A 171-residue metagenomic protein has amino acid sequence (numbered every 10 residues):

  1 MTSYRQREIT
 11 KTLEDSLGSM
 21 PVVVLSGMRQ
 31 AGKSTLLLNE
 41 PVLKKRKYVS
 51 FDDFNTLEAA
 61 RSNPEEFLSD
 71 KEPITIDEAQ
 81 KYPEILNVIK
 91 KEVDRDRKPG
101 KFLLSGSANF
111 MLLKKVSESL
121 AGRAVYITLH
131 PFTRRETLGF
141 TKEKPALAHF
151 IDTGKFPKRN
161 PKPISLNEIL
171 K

Functional and structural regions predicted by a protein language model:
M1-E14: N-terminal pre-Walker A segment at the start of P-loop NTPase domains
T2, K115-K171: Interdomain motor-coupling "hinge/lid" segment immediately C-terminal to the ATP-binding subdomain of NTP-driven enzymes
L25: Hydrophobic anchor at the beta1->P-loop junction of P-loop NTPases
M28: P-loop (Walker A) phosphate-binding loop of NTP-binding proteins
K33-S34: Conserved lysine of the Walker
R46-P73: Short glycine-rich substrate-engagement loop in P-loop NTPases that contacts/grips substrate
L68-I85: Conserved P-loop NTPase "ATPase switch" module shared by AAA+ and STAND
L86-F110, K114-S119: Conserved catalytic/switch belt of AAA+ P-loop NTPases
